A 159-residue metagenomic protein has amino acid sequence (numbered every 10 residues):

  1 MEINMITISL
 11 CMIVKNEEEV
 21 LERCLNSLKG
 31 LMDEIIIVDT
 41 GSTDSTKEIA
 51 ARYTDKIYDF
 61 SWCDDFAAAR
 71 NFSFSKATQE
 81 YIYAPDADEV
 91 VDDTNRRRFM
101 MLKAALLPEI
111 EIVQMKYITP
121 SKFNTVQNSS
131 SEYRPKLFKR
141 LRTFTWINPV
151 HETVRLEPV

Functional and structural regions predicted by a protein language model:
M1-N4: Short, Lys/Arg-enriched N-terminal segments with co-localized hydrophobic residues within the first ~10-30 amino acids
T7-S9, E34: Cell-envelope/extracellular polymer assembly enzymes that use nucleotide-activated donors
C11-L31: Short, well-formed alpha-helical segments that are part of the catalytic scaffolds of diverse glycosyltransferases
S27, D39-E48, W62, D86: A conserved acidic beta->alpha catalytic loop
D33, K47-F72, K76: Conserved donor nucleotide-binding strand/loop of the catalytic core
D33-I35, D88: Short active-site oxyanion
A68-F74, E80, P85, V91-V159: Catalytic-site signature of metal-activated, phosphate-bearing donor transferases, centered on the GT-A/GT-A-like
